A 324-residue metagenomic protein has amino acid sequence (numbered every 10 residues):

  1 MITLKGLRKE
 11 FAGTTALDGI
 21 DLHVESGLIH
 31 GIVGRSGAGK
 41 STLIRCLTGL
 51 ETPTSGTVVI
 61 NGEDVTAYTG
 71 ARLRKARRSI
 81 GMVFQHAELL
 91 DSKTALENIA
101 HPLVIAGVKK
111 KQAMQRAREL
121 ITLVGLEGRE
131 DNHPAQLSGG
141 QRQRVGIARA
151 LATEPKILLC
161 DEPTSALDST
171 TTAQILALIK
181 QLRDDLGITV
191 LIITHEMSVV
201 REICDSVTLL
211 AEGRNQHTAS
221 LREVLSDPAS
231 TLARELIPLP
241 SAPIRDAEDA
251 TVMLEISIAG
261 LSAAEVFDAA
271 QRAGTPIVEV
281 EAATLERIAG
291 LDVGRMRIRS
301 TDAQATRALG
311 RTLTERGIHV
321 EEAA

Functional and structural regions predicted by a protein language model:
V33-R35: The feature captures the beta-strand-to-loop junction immediately N-terminal to the Walker
T48: Helix-to-loop junction immediately C-terminal to a conserved catalytic motif
E63-D64, A100, V104, K111-G128: Conserved ABC ATPase "signature" region
V65-G81, I105-K110, V224-P228: ABC ATPase NBD coupling module
N132-A135, A152-T153: Conserved signature/switch motifs of ABC ATPase nucleotide-binding domains
L158-D161: Catalytic Walker B motif of ABC-type/P-loop ATPase nucleotide-binding domains
T218-A219, D227: ABC ATPase "signature
